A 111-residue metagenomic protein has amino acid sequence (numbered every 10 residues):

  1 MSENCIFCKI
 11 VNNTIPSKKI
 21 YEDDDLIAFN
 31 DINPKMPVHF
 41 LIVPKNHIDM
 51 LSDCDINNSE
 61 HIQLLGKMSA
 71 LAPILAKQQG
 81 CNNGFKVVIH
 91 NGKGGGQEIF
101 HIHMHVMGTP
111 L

Functional and structural regions predicted by a protein language model:
M1-L111: HIT superfamily nucleotide-processing domains
